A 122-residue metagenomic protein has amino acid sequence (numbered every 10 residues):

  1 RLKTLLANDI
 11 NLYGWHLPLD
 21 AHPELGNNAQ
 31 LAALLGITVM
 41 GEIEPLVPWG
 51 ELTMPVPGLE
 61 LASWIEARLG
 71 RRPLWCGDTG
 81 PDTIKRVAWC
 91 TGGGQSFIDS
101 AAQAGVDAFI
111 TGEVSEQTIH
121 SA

Functional and structural regions predicted by a protein language model:
R1-A122: Hydrophobic structural segments
